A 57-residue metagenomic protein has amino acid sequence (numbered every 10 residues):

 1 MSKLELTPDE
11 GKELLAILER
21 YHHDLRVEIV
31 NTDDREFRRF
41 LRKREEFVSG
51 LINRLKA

Functional and structural regions predicted by a protein language model:
M1-D24, E28: N-terminal acidic leader/helix
V27-A57: Short, charge-rich amphipathic interface segments used for partner binding and complex assembly
